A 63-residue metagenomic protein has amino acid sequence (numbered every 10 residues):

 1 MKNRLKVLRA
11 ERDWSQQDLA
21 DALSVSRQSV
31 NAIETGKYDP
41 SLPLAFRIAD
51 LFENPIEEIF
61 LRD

Functional and structural regions predicted by a protein language model:
N3-A22: Short basic helix-loop element that most often maps to the first helix and adjoining turn of HTH DNA-binding modules
E11, D50, L61-D63: Short, charged recognition helix plus adjacent turn of helix-turn-helix-like nucleic-acid-binding domains
Q16, R27, A45: Helix-turn-helix DNA-binding elements, focusing on the entry/boundary residues of the two helices that contact DNA
D18, S29, E58: Residues in the helix-turn-helix
V25-Y38: Recognition helix of helix-turn-helix/homeodomain-like DNA-binding domains that insert into the DNA major groove
P43-E58: DNA major-groove recognition helix of helix-turn-helix/homeodomain DNA-binding modules
